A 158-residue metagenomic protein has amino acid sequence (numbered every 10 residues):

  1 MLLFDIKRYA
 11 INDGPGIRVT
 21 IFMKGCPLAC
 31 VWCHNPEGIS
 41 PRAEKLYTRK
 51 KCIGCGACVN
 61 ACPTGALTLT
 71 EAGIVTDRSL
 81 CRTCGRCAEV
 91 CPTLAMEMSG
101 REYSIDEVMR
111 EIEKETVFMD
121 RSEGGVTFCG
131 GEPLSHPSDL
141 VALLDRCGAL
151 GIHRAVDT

Functional and structural regions predicted by a protein language model:
M1-L2, Y103: Primarily extracellular surface-attachment and macromolecule-engagement regions
L3-A57, I74-T83: N-terminal pre-triad scaffold of radical SAM enzymes
S40-D157: Conserved Radical SAM active-site core
